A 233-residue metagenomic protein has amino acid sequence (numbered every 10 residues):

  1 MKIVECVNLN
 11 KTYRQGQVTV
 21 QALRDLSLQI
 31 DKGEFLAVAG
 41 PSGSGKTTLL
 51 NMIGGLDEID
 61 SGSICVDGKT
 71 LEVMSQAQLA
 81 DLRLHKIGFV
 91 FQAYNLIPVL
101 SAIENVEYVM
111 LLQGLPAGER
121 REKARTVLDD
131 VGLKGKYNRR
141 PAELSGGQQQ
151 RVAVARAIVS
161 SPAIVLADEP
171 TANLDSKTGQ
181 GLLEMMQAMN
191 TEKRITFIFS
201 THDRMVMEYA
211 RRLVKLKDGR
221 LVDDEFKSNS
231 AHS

Functional and structural regions predicted by a protein language model:
M1-T12, D223-S233: ABC-family P-loop ATPase nucleotide-binding domain
K2-L216: ABC family nucleotide-binding domain
L213-F226: H-loop (His-switch) and adjacent beta-strand-loop-beta switch element of ABC-type ATPase nucleotide-binding domains
